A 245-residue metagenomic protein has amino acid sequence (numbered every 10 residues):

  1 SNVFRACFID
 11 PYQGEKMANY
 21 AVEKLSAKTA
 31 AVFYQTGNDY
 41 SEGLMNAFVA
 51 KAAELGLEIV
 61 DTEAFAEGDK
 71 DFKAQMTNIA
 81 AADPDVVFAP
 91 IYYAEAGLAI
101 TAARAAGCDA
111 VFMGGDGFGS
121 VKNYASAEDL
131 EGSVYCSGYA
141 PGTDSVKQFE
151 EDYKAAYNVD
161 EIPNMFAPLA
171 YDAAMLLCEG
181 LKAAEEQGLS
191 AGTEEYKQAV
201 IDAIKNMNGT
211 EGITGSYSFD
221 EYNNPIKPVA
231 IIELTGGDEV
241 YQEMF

Functional and structural regions predicted by a protein language model:
S1-F245: Extracytosolic ligand-binding ectodomains
